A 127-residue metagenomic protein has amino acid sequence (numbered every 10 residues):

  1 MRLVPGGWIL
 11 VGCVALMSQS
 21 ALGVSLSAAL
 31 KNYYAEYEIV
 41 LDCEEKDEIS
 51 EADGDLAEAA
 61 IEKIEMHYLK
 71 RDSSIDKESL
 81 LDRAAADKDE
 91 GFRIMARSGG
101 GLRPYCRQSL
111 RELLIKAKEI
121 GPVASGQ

Functional and structural regions predicted by a protein language model:
M1-I9: Bacterial N-terminal signal peptides that target proteins for export
G7, L22-G23: N-terminal leader/targeting peptides and immediately adjacent processing regions
I9, I39, G101-L102: Secretory pathway export signals and precursors
S18-S20: N-terminal signal peptide c-region/cleavage motif recognized by signal peptidases
G23-A52: Immediate post-signal-peptide N-terminus of mature secreted/exported proteins
D53-Q127: Compact alpha-helical subdomains of small soluble proteins
